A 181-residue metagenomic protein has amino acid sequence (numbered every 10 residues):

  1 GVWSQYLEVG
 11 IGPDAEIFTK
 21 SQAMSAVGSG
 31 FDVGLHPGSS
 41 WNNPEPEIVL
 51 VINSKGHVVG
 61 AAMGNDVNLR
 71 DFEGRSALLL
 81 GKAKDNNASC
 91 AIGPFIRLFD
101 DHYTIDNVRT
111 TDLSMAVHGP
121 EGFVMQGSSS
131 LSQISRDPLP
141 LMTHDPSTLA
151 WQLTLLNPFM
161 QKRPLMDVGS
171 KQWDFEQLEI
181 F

Functional and structural regions predicted by a protein language model:
G1-G119, G127: Active-site microenvironments in enzyme catalytic cores
N107-L149: Active-site neighborhoods and metal-handling regions in enzymes and metal-associated proteins
P138-F181: A conserved acidic, glycine/proline-rich C-terminal tail/linker
